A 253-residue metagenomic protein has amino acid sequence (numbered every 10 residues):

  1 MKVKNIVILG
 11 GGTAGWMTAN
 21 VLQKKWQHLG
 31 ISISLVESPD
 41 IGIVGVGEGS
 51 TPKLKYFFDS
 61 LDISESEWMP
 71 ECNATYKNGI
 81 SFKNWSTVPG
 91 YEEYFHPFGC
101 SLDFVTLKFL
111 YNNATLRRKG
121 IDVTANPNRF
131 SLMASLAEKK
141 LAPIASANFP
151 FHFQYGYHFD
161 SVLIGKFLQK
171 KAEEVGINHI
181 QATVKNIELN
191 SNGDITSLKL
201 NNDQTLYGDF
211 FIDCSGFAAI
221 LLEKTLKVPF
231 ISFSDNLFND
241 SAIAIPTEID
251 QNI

Functional and structural regions predicted by a protein language model:
K2-G12: Beta1/beta-strand and adjacent pyrophosphate-binding region of the FAD-binding site in flavoprotein oxidoreductases
V7, S32-S34, N178: A structural signal for isolated positions on well-ordered beta-strands in alpha/beta enzyme cores
G15: N-terminal Rossmann-fold NAD(P) dinucleotide-binding loop
T18-I31, F57, V175: A short, Lys/Arg-enriched amphipathic alpha-helix followed by its capping loop at the start of a domain
Q23-V46: Glycine-rich FAD pyrophosphate-binding loop
G42, V46-A134: Dinucleotide-binding Rossmann-like beta1-alpha1 core, especially the glycine-rich loop that anchors the ADP
E93-G176, A182-N186: Conserved N-terminal helical subregion
A147-I253: Predominantly flavin-linked oxidoreductase catalytic cores and closely associated redox partners
